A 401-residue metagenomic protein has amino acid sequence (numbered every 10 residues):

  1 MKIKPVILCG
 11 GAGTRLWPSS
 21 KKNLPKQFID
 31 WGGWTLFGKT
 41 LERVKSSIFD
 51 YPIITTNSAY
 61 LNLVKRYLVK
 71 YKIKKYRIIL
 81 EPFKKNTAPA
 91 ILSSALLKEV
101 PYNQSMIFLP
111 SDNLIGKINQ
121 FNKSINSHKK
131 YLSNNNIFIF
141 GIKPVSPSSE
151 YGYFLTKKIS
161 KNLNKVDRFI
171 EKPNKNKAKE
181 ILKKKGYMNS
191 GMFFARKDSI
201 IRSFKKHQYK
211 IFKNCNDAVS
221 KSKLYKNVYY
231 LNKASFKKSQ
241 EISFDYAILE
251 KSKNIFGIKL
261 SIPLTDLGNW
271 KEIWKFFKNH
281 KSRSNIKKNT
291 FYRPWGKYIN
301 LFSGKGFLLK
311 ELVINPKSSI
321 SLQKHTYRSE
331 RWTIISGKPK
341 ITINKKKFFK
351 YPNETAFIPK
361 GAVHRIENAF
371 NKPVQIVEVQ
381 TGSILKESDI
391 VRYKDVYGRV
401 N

Functional and structural regions predicted by a protein language model:
M1-I7, T14-K21, W34-P110, L114-N119: Conserved N-terminal catalytic core of the sugar/cofactor nucleotidyltransferase
I73-S160, F194, I201-H207: Conserved beta-loop-beta/alpha segment of the NTase-like Rossmann-fold superfamily that binds/positions NTPs
P144, Y153-K288: Catalytic core of tubulin tyrosine ligase-like
F154-K158, K278-L308, I390-N401: A short, N-terminal "cap"/entry segment at the start of jelly-roll beta-barrel domains of the cupin/DSBH fold
K288-S329, I384: A short glycine-rich, His/Asp/Glu-containing loop-to-beta-strand
I314, N344-H364: Short acidic-glycine-tyrosine-enriched beta hairpin
Y327-K345: Glycine- and acidic-residue-biased ligand/ion/polar-headgroup-sensing regions
R365, A369-N401: Double-stranded beta-helix
